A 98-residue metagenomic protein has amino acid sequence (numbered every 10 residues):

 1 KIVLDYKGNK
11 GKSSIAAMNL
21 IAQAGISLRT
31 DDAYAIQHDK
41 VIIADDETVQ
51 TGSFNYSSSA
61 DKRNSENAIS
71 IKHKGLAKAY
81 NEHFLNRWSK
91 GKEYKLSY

Functional and structural regions predicted by a protein language model:
K1-D5, R29-T30, I42, T48-T51 (+1 more regions): Structural recognition of the beta-strand scaffold that forms the well-ordered cores of secreted hydrolase catalytic
K1-S27: Primarily the HKD phosphodiesterase
K10-I15, H38-K40, A60: Short, charged, surface-exposed secondary-structure boundary motifs
D32-Y34: Short loop/turn motifs at secondary-structure junctions and domain boundaries
Q37, A44-Y98: Signature of lipid phosphatidyltransferase scaffolds
